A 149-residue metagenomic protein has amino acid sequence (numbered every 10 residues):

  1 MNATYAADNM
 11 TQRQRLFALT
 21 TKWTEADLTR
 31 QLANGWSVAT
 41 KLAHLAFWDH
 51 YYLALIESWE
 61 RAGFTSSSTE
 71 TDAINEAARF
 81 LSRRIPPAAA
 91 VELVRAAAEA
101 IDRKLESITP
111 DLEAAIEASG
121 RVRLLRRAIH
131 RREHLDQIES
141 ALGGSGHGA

Functional and structural regions predicted by a protein language model:
M1, A26, R79, I85-P87 (+1 more regions): Residue-level detector of alpha-helix boundaries and kinks
M1-E25, F47-E57, I129: Alpha-helical bundle segments that constitute or directly flank the non-heme di-iron/ferroxidase center
N2-N9, R13, V38, P87-V94 (+2 more regions): Hydrophobic packing residues in well-ordered alpha-helices of helical domains and bundles
T4, R15, Y51, A73-E76 (+3 more regions): Exposed alpha-helical structural elements
F17-T20, A39-L42, L53, V91 (+4 more regions): Non-transmembrane alpha-helical segments in soluble domains of secreted/periplasmic/extracellular proteins
T20-W23, G63, A98, L105-L112 (+1 more regions): A general structural signal marking secondary-structure boundaries and capping sites
D27-A73, D111-A149: Short, contiguous alpha-helical
I74-L112, L125: Acidic/histidine-rich alpha-helical segments that form the ligand environment of transition-metal centers
